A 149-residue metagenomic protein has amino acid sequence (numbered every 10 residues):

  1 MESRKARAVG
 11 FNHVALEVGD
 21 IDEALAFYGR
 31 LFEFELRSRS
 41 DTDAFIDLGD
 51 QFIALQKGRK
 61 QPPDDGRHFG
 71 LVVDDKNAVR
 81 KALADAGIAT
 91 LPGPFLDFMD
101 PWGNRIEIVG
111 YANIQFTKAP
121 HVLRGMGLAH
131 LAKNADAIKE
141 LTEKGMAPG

Functional and structural regions predicted by a protein language model:
M1-R4, A84-G149: Vicinal oxygen chelate
A6-V9, A15-I53: Core segments of cupin and vicinal oxygen chelate
F11-G19, D47, K60-A84, T90 (+2 more regions): Vicinal oxygen chelate
Y28, R59, L83, P120: Short, flexible helix/strand-to-coil boundary loops that buttress conserved ligand/catalytic motifs in alpha/beta
R30-E33, K81, D85: Short, intrinsically disordered, mixed-charge
E35-G66, R105-N113: Conserved short beta-strand elements that form part of the metal-binding/catalytic scaffold of enzyme active sites
A54, N77-V79, F116: Residue-level signal for secondary-structure boundary sites
